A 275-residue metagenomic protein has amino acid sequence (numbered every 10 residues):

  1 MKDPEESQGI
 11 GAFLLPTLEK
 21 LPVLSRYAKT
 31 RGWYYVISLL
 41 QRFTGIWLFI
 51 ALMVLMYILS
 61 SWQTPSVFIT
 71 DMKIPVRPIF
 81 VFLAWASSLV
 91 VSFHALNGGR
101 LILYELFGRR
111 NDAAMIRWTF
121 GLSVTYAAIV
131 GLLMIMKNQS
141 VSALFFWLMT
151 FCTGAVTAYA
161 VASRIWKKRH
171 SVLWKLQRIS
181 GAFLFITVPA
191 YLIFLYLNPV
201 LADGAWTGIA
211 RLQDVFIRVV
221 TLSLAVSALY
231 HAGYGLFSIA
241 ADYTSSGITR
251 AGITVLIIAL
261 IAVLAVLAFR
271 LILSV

Functional and structural regions predicted by a protein language model:
M1-V275: Membrane-embedded alpha-helical bundles that constitute the cytochrome b-like, heme-associated redox core of multi-pass
